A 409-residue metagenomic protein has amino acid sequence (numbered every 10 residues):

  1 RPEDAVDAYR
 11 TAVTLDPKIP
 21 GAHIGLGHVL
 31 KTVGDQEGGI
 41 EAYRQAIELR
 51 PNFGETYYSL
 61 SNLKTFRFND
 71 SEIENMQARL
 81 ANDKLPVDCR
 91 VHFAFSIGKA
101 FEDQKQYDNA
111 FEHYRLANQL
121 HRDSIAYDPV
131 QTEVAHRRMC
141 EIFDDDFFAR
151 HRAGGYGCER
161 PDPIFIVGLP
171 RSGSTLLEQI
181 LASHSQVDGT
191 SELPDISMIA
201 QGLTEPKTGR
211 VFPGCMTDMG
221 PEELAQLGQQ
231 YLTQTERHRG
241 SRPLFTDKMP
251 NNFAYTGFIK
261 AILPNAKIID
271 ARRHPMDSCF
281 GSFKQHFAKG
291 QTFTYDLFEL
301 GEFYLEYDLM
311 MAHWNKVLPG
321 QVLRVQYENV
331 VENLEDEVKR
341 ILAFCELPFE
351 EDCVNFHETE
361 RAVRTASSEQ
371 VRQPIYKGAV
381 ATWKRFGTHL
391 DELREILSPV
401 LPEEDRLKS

Functional and structural regions predicted by a protein language model:
R1-R239, E404, K408-S409: Alpha-helical solenoid repeat scaffolds of the TPR/TPR-like class and their adjacent stem/linker regions that mediate
V33, T190, D195-L224, E236-L401: PAPS-dependent sulfotransferase catalytic domain
